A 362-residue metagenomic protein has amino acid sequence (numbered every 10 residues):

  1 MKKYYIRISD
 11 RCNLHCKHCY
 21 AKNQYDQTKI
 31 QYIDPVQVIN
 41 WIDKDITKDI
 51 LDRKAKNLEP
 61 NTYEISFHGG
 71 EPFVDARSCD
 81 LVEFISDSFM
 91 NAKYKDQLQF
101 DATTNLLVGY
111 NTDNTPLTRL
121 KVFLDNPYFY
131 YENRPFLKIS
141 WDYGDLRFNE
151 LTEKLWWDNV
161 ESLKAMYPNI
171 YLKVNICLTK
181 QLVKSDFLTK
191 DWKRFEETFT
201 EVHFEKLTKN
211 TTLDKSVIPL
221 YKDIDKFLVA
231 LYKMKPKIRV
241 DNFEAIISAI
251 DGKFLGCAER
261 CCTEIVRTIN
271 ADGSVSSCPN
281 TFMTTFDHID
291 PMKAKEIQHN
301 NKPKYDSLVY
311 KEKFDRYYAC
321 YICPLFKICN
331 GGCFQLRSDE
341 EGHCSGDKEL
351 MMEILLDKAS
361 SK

Functional and structural regions predicted by a protein language model:
M1-N40: Canonical Radical SAM [4Fe-4S] cluster-binding loop centered on the CxxxCxxC motif and its immediate flanking residues
R7-H15, E71, C320-I322, F326-K327: Cysteine-centered iron-sulfur cluster-binding motifs in ferredoxin-type domains/subunits of redox enzymes
C12, C16, F67, G273: Conserved, mostly hydrophobic/aromatic
T28-K29, E71-F73: The substrate-binding groove and active-site-proximal loops of carbohydrate-active enzymes, especially glycoside
I39-H68, D75-K209: Radical SAM/AdoMet-radical enzyme domain recognition
N175-T179, N242-A245, E312-K313: Acidic carboxylate-rich catalytic motifs and surrounding loops in phosphoryl-/glycosyl-chemistry enzymes
E201, L207-T284, I328: A C-terminal junction/extension of Radical SAM enzymes
S274, N280-K362: Flexible mid-to-C-terminal extensions adjoining Fe-S/redox cofactors in radical SAM and related proteins
